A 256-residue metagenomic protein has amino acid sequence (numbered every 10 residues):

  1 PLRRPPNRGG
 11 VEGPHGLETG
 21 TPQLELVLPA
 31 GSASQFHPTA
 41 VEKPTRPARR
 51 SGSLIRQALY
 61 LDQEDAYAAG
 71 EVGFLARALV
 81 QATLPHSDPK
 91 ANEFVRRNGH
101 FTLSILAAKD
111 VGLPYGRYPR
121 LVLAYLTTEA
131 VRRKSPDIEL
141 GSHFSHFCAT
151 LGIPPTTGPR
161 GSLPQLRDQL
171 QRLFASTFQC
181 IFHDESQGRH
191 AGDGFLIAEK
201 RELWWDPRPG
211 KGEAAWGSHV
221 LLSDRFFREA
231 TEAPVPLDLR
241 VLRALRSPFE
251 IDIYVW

Functional and structural regions predicted by a protein language model:
P1-W256: Charged, alpha-helix-forming regions
